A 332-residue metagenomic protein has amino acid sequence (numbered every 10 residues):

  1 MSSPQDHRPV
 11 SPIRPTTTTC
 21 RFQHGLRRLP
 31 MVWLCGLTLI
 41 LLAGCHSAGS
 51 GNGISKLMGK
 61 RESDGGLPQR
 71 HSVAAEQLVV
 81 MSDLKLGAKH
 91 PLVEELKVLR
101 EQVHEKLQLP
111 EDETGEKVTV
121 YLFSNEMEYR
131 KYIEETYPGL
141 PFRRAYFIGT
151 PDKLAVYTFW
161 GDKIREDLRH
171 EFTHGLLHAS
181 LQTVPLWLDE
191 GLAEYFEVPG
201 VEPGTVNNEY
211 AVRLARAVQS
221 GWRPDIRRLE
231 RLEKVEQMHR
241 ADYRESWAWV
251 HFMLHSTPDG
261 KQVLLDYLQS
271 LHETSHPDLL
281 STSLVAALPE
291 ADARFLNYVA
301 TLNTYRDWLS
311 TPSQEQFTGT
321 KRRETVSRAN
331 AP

Functional and structural regions predicted by a protein language model:
M1-R27: N-terminal secretory signal peptides that target proteins for export/translocation
T17-C20, L39, V326: N-terminal compositionally biased, intrinsically disordered segments and leader/signal-like regions
R27-L37: Sec-dependent N-terminal signal peptides
L42-G44: C-terminal motif of bacterial Sec signal peptides marking the signal peptidase cleavage site
G49-K60, D64-P185, T274-L280: Juxtacatalytic substrate-recognition/specificity segment
E135, G139-F159, S180-P332: Acidic/His/Gly-enriched intrinsically disordered linker/tail segments that often contain short helix/coil "MoRF-like"
